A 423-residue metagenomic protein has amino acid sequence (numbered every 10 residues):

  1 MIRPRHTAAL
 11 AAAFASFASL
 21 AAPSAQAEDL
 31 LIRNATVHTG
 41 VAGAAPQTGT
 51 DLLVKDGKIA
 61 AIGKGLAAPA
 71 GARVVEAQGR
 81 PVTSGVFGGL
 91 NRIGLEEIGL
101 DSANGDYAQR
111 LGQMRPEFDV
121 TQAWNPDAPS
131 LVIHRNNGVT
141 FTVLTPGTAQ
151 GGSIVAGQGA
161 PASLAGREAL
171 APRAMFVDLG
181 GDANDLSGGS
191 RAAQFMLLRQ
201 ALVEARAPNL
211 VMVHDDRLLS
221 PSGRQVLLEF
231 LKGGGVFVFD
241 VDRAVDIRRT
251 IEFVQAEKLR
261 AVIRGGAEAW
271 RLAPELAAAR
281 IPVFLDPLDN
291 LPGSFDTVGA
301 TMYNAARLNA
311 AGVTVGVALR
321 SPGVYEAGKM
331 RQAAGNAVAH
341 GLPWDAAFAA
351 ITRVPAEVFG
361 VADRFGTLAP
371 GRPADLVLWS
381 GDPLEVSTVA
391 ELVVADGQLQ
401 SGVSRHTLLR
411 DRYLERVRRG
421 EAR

Functional and structural regions predicted by a protein language model:
A9-S19: Bacterial N-terminal signal peptides
A21-A27: Boundary at the C-terminal end of the N-terminal hydrophobic targeting segment
L30-I32, A68-T121, N136: Replace "His-x-His-based motif
A35, L52, G57, G79 (+10 more regions): Divalent metal-coordination and catalytic microenvironments
A35-H38, A45, T50, A369-Y413: C-terminal cap of metal-dependent C-N hydrolases
V37, V41-T83, L100: Histidine-rich, glycine-flanked metal-binding segment
I98, G105-L111, E117, V236 (+4 more regions): His/Asp/Glu-enriched, well-ordered alpha-helical/loop segment that forms or immediately abuts the divalent-metal
S130, R135-A261, V389, A395: Polyanionic/metal-chelating signatures
